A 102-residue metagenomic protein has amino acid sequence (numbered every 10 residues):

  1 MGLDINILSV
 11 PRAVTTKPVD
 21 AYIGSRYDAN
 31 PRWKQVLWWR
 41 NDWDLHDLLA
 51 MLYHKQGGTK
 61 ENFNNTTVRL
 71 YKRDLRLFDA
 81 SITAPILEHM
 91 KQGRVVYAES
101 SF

Functional and structural regions predicted by a protein language model:
M1-F102: Acidic (Asp/Glu-rich) sequence patches and key acidic residues that form negatively charged surfaces used
